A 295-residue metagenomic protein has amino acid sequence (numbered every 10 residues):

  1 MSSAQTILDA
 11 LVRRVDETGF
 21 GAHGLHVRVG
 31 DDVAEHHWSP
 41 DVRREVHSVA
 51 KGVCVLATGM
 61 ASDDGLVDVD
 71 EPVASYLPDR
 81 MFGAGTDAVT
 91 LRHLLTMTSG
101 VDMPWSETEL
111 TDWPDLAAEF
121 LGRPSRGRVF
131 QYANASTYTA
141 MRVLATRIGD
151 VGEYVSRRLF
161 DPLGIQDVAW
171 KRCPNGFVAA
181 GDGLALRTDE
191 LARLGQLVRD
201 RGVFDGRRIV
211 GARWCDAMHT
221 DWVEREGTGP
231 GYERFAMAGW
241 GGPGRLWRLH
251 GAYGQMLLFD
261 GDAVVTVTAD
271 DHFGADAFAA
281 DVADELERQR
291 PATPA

Functional and structural regions predicted by a protein language model:
T6-D41, Q255-L258, D262-T266: A short, well-structured edge-of-sheet supersecondary motif
H23-D32, V101-F130, G149-V168: Short, charged, amphipathic alpha-helices and their helix-cap/turn boundaries
E45-D70, L94, A140-L144, L194: Active-site SXXK
D64-M97, V101, T146-L186: Active-site helix/loop module of the DD-peptidase/beta-lactamase fold, centered on the serine-lysine SxxK catalytic
M81-E107, E119-L121, S125-V129, A133-Y138 (+1 more regions): Conserved catalytic neighborhood of penicillin-recognizing serine enzymes
S136-V143, D182-V203, Q255-D270: Active-site-proximal alpha-helical segments within enzyme catalytic domains
D167-A169, A212-V267, H272: Active-site Gly/Thr loop motif
A277-A295: Short, gly/Ser/Thr-rich active-site loops of penicillin-recognizing serine hydrolases
